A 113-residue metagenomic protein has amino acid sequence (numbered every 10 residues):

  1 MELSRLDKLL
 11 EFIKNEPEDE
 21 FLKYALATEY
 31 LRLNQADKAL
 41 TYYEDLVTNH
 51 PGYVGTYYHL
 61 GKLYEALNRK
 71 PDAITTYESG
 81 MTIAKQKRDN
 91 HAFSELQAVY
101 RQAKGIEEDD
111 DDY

Functional and structural regions predicted by a protein language model:
N15, N49, I83-K87: Structural marker of alpha-solenoid helical repeat scaffolds
P71-T75, V99-Y113: Alpha-helical linker/edge segments of TPR/alpha-solenoid repeat scaffolds and analogous pre-/post-domain helices
